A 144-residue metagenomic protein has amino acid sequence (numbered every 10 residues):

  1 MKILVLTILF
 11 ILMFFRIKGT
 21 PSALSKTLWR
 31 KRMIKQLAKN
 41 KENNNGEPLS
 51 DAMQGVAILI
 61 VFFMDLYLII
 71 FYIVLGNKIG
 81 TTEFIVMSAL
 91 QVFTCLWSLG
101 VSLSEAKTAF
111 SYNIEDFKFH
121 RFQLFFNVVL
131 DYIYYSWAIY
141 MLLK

Functional and structural regions predicted by a protein language model:
M1-T7, G80-I85: Alpha-helical transmembrane segments and their helix-start/interface "positive-inside/aromatic belt" motifs in integral
K2, L6-R30: N-terminal signal-anchor/start-transfer transmembrane helix
L24-Q54, T108-E115: Cytosolic, membrane-interface loops and tails of multi-pass inner-membrane proteins
E47, V74-T81, Y112-F117: Membrane-interface helix-boundary motifs at transmembrane edges
Q54-I73, F126-Y135: Core segments of transmembrane alpha-helices that mediate helix-helix packing or line hydrophobic substrate/ligand
I69-A106: Short alpha-helical packing/oligomerization segments
K107-D131: Interfacial loop-to-transmembrane junctions
Y134-K144: Juxtamembrane boundary at the C-terminal end of a transmembrane helix
